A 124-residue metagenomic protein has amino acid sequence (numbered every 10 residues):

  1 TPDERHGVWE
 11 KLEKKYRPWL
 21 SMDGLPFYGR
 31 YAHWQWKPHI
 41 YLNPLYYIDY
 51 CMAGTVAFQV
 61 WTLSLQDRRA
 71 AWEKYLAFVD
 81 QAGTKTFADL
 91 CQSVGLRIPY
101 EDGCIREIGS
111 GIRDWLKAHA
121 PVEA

Functional and structural regions predicted by a protein language model:
T1-A124: C-terminal, non-catalytic "cap/extension" segments appended to globular domains
